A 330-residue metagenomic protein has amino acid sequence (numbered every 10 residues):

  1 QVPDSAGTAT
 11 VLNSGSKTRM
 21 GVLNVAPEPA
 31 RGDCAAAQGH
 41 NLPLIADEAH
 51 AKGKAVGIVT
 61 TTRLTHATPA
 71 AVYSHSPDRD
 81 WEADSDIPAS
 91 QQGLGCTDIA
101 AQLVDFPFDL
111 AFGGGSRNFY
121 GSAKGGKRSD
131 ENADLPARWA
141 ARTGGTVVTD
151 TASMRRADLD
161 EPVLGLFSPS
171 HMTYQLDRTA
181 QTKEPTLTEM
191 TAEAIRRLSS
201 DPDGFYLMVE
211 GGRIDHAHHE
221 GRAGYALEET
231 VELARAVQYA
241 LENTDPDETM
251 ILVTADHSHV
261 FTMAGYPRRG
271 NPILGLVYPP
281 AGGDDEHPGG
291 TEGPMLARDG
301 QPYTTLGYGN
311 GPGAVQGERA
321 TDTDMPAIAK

Functional and structural regions predicted by a protein language model:
Q1-S85, F108: Active-site nucleophile/metal-coordination loop of metallo-enzymes that catalyze phosphate/sulfate and related
Q1-T10, H66-K330: A post-motif C-terminal structural segment
